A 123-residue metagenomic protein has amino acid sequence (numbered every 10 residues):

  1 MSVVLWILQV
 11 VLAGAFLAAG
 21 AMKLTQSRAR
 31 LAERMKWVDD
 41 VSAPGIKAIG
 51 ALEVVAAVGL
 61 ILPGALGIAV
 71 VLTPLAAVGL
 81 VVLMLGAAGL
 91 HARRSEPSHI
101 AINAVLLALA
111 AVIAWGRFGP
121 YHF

Functional and structural regions predicted by a protein language model:
M1-F123: Membrane-interface extramembranous regions
